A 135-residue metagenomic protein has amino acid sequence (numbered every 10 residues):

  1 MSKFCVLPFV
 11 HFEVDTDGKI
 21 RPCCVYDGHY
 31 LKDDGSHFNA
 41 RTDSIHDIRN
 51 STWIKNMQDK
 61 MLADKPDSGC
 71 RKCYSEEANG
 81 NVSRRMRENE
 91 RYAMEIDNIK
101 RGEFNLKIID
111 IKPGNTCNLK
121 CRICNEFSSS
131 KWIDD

Functional and structural regions predicted by a protein language model:
M1-M94, N105-D110: Accessory C-terminal segments flanking Radical SAM cores
F9-D17, I99-S128: N-terminal pre-triad scaffold of radical SAM enzymes
P22-D33, K112-D135: Canonical Radical SAM [4Fe-4S] cluster-binding loop centered on the CxxxCxxC motif and its immediate flanking residues
